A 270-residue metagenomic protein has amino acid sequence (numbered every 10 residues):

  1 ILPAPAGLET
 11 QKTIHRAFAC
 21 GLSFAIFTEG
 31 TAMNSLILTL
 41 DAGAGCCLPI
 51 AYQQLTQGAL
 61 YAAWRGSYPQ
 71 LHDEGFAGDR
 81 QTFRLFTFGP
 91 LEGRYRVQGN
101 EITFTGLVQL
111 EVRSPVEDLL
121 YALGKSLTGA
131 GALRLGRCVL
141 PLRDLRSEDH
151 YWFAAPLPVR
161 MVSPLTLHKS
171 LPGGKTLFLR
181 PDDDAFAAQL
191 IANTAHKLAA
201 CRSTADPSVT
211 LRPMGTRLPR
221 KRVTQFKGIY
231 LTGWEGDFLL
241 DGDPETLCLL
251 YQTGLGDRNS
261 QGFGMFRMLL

Functional and structural regions predicted by a protein language model:
L2-Q11: Extreme N-terminal basic, low-complexity initiation segments that serve as generic localization/processing leaders
F18, L22-L270: RNA-interacting cores
